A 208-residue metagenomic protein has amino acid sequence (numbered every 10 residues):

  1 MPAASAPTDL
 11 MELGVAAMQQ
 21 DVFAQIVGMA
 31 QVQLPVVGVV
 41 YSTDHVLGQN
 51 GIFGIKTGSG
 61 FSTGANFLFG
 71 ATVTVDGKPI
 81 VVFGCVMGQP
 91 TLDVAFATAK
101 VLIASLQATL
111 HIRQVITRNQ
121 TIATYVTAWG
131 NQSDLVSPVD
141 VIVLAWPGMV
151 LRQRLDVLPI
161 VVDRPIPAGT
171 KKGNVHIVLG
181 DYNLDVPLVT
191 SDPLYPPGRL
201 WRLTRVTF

Functional and structural regions predicted by a protein language model:
P2-F208: Domain-terminus/edge residues, biased toward the C-terminal soluble/receptor-binding domains of extracytoplasmic
